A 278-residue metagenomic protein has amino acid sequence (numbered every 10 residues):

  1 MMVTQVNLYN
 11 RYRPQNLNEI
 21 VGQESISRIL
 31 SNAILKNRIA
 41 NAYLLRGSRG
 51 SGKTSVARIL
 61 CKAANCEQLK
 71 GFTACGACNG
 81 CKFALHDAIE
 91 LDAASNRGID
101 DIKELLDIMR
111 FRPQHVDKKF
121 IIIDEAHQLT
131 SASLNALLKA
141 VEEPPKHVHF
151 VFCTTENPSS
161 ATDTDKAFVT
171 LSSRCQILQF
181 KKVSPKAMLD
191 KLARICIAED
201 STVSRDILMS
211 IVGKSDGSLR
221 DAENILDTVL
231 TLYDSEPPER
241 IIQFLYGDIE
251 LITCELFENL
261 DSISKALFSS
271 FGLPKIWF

Functional and structural regions predicted by a protein language model:
M1-I177, V183, A187, I195 (+2 more regions): P-loop/Walker A NTP-binding region and its immediately flanking N-terminal helices in P-loop NTPase folds
N79, D117, K146-S159, D163 (+1 more regions): Extended, largely alpha-helical regulatory/partner-binding modules appended to the mid-to-C-terminal parts
